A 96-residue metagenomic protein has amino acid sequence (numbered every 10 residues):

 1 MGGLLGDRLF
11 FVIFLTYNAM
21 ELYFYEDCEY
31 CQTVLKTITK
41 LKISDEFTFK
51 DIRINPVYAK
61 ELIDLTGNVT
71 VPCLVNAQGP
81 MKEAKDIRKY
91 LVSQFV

Functional and structural regions predicted by a protein language model:
M1, V12-I13: Short hydrophobic transmembrane-like helices used for membrane targeting/insertion
G2-G3, D7-R8: Targeting/processing segments of secretory and organellar proteins
I13-S44: Local sequence-structure signature of Cys/Sec-based thiol-disulfide redox active-site neighborhoods
E29-Y30, V57, K82: Short alpha-helical
D45-Y58: Thiol-based oxidoreductase modules, predominantly thioredoxin-like and allied folds used for disulfide exchange
A59-L65: Short amphipathic alpha-helix with an adjacent loop that forms part of the alpha/beta core around
L65-C73, A84-K85: Structural micro-motif
N76-V96: Non-catalytic, surface beta->alpha helical segment in thiol-disulfide oxidoreductase systems
